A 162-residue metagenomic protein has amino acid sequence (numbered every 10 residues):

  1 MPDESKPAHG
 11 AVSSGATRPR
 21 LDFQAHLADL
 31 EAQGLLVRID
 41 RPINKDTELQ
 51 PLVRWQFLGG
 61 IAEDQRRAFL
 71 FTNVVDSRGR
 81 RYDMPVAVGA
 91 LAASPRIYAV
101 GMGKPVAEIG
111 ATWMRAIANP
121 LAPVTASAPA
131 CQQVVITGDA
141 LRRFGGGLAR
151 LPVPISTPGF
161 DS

Functional and structural regions predicted by a protein language model:
P2-S162: Extended, highly charged
